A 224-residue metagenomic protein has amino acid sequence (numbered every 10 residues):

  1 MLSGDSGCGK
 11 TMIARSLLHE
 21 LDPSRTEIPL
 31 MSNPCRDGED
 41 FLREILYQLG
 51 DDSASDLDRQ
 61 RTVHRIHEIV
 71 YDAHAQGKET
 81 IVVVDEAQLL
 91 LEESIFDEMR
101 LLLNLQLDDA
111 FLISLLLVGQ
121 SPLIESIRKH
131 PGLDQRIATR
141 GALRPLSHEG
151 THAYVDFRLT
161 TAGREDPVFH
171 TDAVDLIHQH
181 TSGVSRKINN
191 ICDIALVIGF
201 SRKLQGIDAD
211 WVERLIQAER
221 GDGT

Functional and structural regions predicted by a protein language model:
M1-G4, P29-L30, V83: Short hydrophobic/aromatic beta-strand immediately N-terminal to the Walker A/P-loop
M1-S16: Walker A/P-loop nucleotide-binding motif
L18-L21, S121-A138: Short regulatory helix/loop adjacent to the ATP-binding pocket of P-loop NTPases
R25-I28, R36-S55: Conserved NTP-binding/hydrolysis module of P-loop NTPases
M31-C35, S126-I127, A138-H152: Conserved AAA+ ATPase "SRH/arginine-finger" region at the nucleotide-binding site
V70-I95, M99: Conserved P-loop NTPase "ATPase switch" module shared by AAA+ and STAND
I81-D85, I113-Q120: Structural recognition of the conserved hydrophobic beta-strand(s) that form the central parallel beta-sheet of P-loop
E149, D156, T160-T224: C-terminal alpha-helical "lid" subdomain
